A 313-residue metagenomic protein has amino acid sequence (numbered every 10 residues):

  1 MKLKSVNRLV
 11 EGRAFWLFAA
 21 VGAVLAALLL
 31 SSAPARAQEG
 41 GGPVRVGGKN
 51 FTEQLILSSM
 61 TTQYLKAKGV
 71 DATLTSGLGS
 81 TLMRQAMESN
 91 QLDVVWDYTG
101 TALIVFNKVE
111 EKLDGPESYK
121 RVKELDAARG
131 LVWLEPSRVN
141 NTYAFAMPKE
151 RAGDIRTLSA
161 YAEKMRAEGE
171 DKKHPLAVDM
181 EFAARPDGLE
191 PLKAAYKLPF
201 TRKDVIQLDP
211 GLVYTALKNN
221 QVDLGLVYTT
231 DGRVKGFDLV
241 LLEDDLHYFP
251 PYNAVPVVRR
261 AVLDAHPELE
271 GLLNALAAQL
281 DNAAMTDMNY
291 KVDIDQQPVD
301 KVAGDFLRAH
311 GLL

Functional and structural regions predicted by a protein language model:
G40-E53, V70-T75, E170-V178: Short, well-ordered beta-strand elements
G41-G42, E53, E181-A195, P267-L313: An extracytoplasmic/periplasmic, membrane-proximal ligand-sensing/linker region
S59, Y64, T81-L92, E190-A195 (+1 more regions): Short helices/loops that flank or line small-molecule/ion binding pockets
T61-K68, S159-R202, F306-R308: Ligand-binding cleft/hinge of the Venus flytrap
L74-Q85, M180, T201-T215: Short helix-initiation/N-cap motifs at beta->coil->alpha
F106-L134, N219-Q221, R233-L246: Ligand-binding "clamshell"
P116-P175, A278-N282: A conserved helix-loop-strand patch within extracytoplasmic ligand-binding domains of the periplasmic binding
Y143-A152, N253-H266: A bilobed periplasmic-binding-protein/Venus flytrap-type ligand-binding module shared by bacterial periplasmic
